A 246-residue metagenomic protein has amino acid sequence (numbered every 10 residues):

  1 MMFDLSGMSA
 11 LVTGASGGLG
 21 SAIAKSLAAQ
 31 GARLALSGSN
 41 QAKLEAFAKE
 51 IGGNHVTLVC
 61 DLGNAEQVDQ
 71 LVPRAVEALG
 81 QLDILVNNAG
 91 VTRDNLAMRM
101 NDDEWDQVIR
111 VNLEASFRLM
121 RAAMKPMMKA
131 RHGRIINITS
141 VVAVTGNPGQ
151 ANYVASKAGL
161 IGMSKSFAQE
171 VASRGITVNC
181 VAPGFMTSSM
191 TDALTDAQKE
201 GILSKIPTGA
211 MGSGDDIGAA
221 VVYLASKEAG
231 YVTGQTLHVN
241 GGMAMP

Functional and structural regions predicted by a protein language model:
S16-G17: Conserved glycine-rich cofactor-binding loop
V86, A172, T177, V232-G234 (+1 more regions): Short, small/polar-rich loop/turn modules that mediate ligand/substrate recognition or access, typified
L96-A97, N101-I109, T191, I202: Substrate-binding pocket helix/loop in short-chain dehydrogenase/reductase
M120, S156, S164: Active-site helix of classical SDR
K125, Q169-S173, G230: Alpha-helical segment proximal to the catalytic Tyr-Lys
S140: Residue(s) in the substrate-gating loop at a strand-loop-helix junction that position the organic substrate next
T145, V222, T233-P246: Short C-terminal tail/terminal secondary-structure segment of NAD(P)H-dependent dehydrogenase/reductase domains
